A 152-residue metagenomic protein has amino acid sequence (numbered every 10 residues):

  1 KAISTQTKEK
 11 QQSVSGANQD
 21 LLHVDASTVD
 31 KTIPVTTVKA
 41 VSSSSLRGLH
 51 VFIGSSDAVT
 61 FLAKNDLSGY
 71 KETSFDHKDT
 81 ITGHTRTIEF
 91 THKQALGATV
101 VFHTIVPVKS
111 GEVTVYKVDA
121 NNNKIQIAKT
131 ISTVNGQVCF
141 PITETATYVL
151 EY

Functional and structural regions predicted by a protein language model:
K1-T114, D119: Proteolytic processing hotspots in large secreted/extracellular or virion-associated proteins and select intracellular
H92-Y152: Proteolytic-maturation and junctional protease-sensitive modules
